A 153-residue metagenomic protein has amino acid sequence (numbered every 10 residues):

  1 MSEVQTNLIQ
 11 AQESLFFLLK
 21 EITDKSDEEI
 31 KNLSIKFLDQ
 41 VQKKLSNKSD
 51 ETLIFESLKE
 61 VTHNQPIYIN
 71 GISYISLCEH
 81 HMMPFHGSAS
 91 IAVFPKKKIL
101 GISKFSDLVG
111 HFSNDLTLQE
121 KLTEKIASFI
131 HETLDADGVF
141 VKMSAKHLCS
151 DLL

Functional and structural regions predicted by a protein language model:
M1-L153: A domain-level signal for the structural core that forms small-molecule/cofactor-binding pockets and catalytic centers
